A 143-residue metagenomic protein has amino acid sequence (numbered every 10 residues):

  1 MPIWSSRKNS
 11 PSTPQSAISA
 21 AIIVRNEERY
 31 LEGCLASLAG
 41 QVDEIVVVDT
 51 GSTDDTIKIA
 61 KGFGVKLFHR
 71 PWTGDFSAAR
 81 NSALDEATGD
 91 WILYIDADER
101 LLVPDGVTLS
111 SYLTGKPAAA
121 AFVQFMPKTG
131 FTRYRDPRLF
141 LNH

Functional and structural regions predicted by a protein language model:
P2-N9, A17, S77-D85, D90-W91 (+2 more regions): Catalytic-site signature of metal-activated, phosphate-bearing donor transferases, centered on the GT-A/GT-A-like
T13-A20, V24-E28, F76-R80: Short, conserved structural micro-motifs that define repeat-unit consensus positions and nucleotide-binding loops
A21-E44: Short, well-formed alpha-helical segments that are part of the catalytic scaffolds of diverse glycosyltransferases
R29-E32, D54-F63, P104: Acidic helix N-cap motif at the loop->helix transition within catalytic regions of sugar-transfer enzymes
S37, Q41, D49-K61, W72 (+1 more regions): A conserved acidic beta->alpha catalytic loop
V42-D43, G64, T88, P117: Residue-level detector of structured alpha->beta connecting loops
V46-D49, F68: Conserved beta-strand positions in the Rossmann-like core of class I SAM-dependent methyltransferases
I57-S82, E86: Conserved donor nucleotide-binding strand/loop of the catalytic core
